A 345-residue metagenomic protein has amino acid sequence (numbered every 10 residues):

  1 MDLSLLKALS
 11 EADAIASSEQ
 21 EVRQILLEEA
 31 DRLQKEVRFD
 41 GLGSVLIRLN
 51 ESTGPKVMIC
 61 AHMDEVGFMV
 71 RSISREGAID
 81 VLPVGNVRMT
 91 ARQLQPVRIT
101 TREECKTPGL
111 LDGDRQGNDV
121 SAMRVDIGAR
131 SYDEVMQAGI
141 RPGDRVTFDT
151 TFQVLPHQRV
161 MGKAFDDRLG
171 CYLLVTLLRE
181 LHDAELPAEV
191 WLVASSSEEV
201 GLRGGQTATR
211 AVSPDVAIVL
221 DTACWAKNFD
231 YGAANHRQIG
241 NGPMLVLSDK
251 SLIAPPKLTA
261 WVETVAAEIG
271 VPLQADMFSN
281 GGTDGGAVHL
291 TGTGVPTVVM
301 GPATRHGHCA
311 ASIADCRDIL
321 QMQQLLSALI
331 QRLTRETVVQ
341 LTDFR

Functional and structural regions predicted by a protein language model:
M1-R345: N-terminal hydrophobic/helix-forming segments and targeting peptides
